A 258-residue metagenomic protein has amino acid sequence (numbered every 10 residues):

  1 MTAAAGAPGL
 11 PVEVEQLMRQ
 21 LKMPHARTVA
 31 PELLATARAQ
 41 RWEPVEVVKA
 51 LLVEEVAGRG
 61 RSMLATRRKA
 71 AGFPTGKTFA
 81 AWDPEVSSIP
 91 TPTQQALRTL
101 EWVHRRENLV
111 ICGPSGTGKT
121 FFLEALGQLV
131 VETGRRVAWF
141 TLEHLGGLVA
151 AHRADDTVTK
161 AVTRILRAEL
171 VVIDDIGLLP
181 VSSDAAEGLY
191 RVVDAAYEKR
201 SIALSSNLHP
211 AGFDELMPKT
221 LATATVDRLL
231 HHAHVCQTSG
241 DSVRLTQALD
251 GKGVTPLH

Functional and structural regions predicted by a protein language model:
M1-Q16, G251-H258: Intrinsically disordered, low-complexity and often Lys/Arg-enriched segments
E15, R19-P74: Interdomain "pre-motor" coupling segment immediately N-terminal to P-loop NTPase/helicase cores
K77-R98: N-terminal pre-Walker A segment at the start of P-loop NTPase domains
W82, L123, T141: Conserved hydrophobic/aromatic pocket- or pore-lining residues that grip, position, or stack substrates in active sites
R98-R106: Phosphate-binding P-loop
R106-F122: Walker A/P-loop nucleotide-binding motif
E124-Q128: A conserved segment at the C-terminal end of the G1
R135-F140, H144-L170, I176-H258: Replace "adjacent to P-loop NTPase cores in ATP/GTP-dependent enzymes" with "adjacent to NTP-binding cores
